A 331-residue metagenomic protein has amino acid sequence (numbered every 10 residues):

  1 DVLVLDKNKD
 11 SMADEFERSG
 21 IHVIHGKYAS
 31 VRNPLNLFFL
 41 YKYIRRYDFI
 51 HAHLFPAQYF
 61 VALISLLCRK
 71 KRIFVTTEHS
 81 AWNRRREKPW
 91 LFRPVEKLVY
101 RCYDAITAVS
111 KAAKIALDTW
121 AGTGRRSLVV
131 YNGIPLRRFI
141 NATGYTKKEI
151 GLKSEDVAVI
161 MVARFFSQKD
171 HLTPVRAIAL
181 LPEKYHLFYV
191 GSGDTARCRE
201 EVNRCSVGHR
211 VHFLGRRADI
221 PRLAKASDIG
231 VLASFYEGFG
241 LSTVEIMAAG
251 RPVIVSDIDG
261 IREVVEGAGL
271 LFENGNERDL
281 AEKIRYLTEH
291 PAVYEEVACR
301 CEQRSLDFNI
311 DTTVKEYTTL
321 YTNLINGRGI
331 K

Functional and structural regions predicted by a protein language model:
D1-V31, V129, G193-T195: N-terminal strand-loop element at the rim of the active site of nucleotide-sugar-dependent glycosyltransferases
L3, P252-V255: Short hydrophobic beta-strand element within catalytic cores of glycosyltransferases and related nucleotide-activated
K9-E17, D118, H186-H209, V293: Short, structured helix-loop element that forms part of the nucleotide-activated donor/catalytic region
V31, L35, I115-T119, R126 (+3 more regions): Acidic anion/phosphate-binding donor-loop and adjacent secondary structure in glycosyltransferase catalytic cores
A52-F60, E78: Short His-centered aromatic/hydrophobic patch
V157-L180, A196-R197, R278: A conserved mid-protein helix/loop that constitutes part of the nucleotide-sugar donor-binding site
R216, F235: Aromatic "clamp/platform" in nucleotide-sugar-dependent glycosyltransferases that forms part of the donor/acceptor
V255, L270-E277, Y286-P291: Conserved acidic donor-binding segment of nucleotide-sugar-dependent glycosyltransferases
